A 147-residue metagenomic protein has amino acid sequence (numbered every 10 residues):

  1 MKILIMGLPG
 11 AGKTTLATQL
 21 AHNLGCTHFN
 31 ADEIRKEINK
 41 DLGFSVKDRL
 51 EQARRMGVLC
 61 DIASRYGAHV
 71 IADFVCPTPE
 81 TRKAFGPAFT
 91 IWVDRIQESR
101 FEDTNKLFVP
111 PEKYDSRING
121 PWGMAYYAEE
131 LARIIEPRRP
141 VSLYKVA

Functional and structural regions predicted by a protein language model:
L8-P9: The conserved Walker
K13: Conserved lysine of the Walker
A17-L59: Conserved substrate/cofactor phosphate-moiety recognition/catalytic segment in nucleotide-dependent phosphotransferases
L24, G86-A88, K113: Short, structured coil segments at secondary-structure junctions
S45-F101: Glycine-rich phosphate-binding loop used to anchor ATP phosphates in small-molecule kinases, encompassing both
T81-A84, V93-A147: Small-molecule kinase domains that catalyze NTP-dependent phosphoryl transfer to phosphate-bearing small molecules
